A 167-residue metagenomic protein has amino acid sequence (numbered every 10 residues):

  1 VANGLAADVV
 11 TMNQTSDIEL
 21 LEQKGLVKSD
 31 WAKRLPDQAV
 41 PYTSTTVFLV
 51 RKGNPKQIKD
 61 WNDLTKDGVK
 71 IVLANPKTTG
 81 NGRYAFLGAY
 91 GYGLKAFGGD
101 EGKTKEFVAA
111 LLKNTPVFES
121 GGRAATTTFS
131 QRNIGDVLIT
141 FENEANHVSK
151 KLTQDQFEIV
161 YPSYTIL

Functional and structural regions predicted by a protein language model:
V1, V9-T11, P41-Y42, T46-F48 (+6 more regions): Long, contiguous hydrophobic alpha-helical segments, chiefly transmembrane helices and signal peptides
V1-T79: N-terminal segment of the mature folded domain
A2-A6, T15, E22-L26, G53-N54 (+6 more regions): Sec-exported extracytoplasmic/periplasmic mature domains
A6, N13-D17, Q57-D60, N81-A85 (+4 more regions): Stable alpha-helical elements in mature extracytoplasmic
D8-V9, D37, F48-R51, K66 (+5 more regions): Mature, folded catalytic cores of secreted/periplasmic enzymes
D30-P41, N62, S149-I166: Short beta-strand->loop
V50-K52, K70-F97, L111-T115, Y161-P162: Short beta-strand->loop
F97-Y164: Ligand-binding pocket segment of bilobal, Venus flytrap-like solute-binding proteins
